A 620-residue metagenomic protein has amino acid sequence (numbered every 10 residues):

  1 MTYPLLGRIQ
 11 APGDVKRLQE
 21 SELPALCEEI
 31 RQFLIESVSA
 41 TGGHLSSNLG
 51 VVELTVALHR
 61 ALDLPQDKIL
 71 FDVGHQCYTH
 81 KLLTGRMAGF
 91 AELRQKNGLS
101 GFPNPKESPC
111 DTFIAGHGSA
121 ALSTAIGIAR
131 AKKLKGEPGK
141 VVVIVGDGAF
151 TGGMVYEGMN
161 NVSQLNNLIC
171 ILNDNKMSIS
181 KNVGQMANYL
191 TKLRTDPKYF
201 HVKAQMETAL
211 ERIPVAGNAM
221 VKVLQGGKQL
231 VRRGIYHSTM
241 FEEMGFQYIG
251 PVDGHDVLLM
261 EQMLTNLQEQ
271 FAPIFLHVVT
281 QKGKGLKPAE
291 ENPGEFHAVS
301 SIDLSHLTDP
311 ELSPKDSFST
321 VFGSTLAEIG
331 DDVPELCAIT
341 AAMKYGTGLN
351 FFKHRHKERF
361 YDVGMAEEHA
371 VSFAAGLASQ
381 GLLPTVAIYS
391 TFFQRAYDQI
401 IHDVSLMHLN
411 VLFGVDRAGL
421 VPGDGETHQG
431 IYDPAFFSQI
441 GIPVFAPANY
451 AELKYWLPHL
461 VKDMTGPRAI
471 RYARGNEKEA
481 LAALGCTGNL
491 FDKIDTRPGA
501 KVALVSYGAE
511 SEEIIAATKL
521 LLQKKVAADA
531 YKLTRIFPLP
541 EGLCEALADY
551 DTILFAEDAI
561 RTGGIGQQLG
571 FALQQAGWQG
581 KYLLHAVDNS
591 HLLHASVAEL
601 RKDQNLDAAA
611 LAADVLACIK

Functional and structural regions predicted by a protein language model:
T2-L82, E242, D253-V257, H277: N-terminal amphipathic, basic-rich helices that act as targeting or association modules
S39-A40, V51-R60, T124-A129, G152-S163 (+4 more regions): Short alpha-helical segments and helix-capping/turn motifs at coil-helix boundaries
G43-S47, F113-H117, G148-T151, D362-E367 (+3 more regions): Alpha-helix N-cap/helix-initiation motif
H44-N166, E335-L336, T340-A341, L349-N350: Cofactor-binding active-site loop characterized by glycine-rich and histidine/acidic residues
E92-T124, L134-P138, Q164-E295, E311-H354 (+9 more regions): Thiamine diphosphate
V141, V145-G158, G348, F360 (+3 more regions): Extended, hydrophobic alpha-helical segments in both membrane/secreted and soluble proteins
H297-H306: Surface-exposed loop/turn segments flanking beta-strands in extracellular/periplasmic regions
